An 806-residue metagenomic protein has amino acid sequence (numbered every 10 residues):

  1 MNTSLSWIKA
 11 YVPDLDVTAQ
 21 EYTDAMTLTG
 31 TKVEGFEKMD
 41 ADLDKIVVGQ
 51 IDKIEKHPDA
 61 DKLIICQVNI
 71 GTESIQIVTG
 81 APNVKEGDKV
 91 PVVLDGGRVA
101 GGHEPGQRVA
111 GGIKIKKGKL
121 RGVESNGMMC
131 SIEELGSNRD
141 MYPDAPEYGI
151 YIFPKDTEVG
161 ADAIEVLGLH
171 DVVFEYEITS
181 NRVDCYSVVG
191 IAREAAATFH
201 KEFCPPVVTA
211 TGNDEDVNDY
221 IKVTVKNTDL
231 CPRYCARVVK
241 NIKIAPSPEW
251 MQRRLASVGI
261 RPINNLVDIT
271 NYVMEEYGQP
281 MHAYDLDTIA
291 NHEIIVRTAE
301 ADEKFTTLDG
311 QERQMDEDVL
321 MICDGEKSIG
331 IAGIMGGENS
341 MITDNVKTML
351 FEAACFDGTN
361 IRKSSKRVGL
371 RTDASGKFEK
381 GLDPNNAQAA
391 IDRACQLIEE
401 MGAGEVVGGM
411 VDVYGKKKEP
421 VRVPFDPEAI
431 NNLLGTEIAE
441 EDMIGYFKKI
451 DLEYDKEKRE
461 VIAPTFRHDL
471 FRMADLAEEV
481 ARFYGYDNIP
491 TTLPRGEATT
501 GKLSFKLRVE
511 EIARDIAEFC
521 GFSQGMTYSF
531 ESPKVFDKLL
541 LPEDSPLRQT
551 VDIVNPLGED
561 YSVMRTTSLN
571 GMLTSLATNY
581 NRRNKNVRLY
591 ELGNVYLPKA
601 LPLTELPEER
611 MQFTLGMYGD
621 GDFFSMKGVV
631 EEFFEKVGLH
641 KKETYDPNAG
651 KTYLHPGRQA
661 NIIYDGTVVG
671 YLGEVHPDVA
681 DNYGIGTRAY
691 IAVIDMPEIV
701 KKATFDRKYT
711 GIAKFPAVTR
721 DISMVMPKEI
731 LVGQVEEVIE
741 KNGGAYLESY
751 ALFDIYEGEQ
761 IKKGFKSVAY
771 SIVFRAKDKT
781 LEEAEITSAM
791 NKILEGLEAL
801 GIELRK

Functional and structural regions predicted by a protein language model:
M1-E215, L350, G369, D373 (+3 more regions): Phosphate-backbone binding interfaces of nucleic-acid-interacting proteins
N2, K449-L452, K599-L603, E608-E609 (+2 more regions): A carboxyl-terminal module marker
L5, D24, I64, F203-E303: Glycine/proline-enriched, intrinsically flexible loops and inter-domain linkers
D40-D44, G212-N213, A498-L503, T527-P546 (+2 more regions): Beta-rich nucleic-acid/ligand-interaction surfaces
V48-V78, N264, T270-N339: Conserved mixed alpha/beta core segments that line enzyme active sites in large multi-domain catalysts
R121-G136, D140, A145-G149, I164 (+6 more regions): Mobile "lid/hinge" segments at catalytic clefts and subdomain interfaces of large enzymes
G190, V423-P427, N431-K585, R720 (+3 more regions): Extended, well-folded interaction surfaces typified by the phenylalanyl-tRNA synthetase beta subunit core
F199-V225, G402-I430, E437: Terminal amphipathic helices with adjacent charged low-complexity linkers/tails
